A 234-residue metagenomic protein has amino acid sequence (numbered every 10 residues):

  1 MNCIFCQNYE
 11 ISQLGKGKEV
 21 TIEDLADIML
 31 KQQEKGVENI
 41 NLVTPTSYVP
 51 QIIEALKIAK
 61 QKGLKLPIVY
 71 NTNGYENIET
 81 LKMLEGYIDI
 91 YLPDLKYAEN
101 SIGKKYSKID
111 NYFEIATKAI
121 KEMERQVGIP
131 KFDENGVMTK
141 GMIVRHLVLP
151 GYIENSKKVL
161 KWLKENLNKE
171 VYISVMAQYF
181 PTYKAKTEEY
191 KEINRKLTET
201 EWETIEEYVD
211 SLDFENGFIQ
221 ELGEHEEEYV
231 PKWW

Functional and structural regions predicted by a protein language model:
M1-I90, E99-S101: Conserved Radical SAM active-site core
E10-K16, K105-D110, E188-K196: Short glycine-enriched, charge-decorated loop/helix-capping segments at active-site entrances that position
S12, V49, G74-N77, L95-F113 (+3 more regions): Conserved radical SAM core fold
A55-V69, I115-Q126, E199-E207: Alpha-helix-loop-beta-strand connector modules within alpha/beta enzyme cores
L56-K57, E85, S107-I109, P231-W234: Short low-complexity, flexible loop/linker segments enriched in glycine and/or proline with clustered acidic
E85-N100, E170-Y179: Non-cysteine beta-strand/loop elements that form the S-adenosyl-L-methionine
G103-N135: Anionic-ligand binding region
G128-W234: Auxiliary Fe-S-binding modules of radical SAM enzymes
